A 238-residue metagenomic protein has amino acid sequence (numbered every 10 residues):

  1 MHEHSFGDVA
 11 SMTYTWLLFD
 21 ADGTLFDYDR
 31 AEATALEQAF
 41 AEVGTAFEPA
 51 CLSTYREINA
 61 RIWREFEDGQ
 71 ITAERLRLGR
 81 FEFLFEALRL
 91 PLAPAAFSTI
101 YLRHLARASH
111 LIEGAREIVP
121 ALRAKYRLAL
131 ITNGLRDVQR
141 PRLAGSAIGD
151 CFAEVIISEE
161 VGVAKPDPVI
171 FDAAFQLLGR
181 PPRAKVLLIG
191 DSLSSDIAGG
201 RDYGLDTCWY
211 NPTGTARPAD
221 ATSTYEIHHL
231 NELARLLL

Functional and structural regions predicted by a protein language model:
H2-L17, R30, A41, P120 (+2 more regions): Asp-based, Mg2+/Mn2+-dependent phosphohydrolase catalytic module
M12-A21, L25-E113: N-terminal helical cap/lid subdomain that shapes the substrate entry/recognition surface in HAD-like hydrolases
G114-K125: Catalytic-core regions built around general acid/base machinery
K125-Y126, G204: Glycine-centered short loops/turns at secondary-structure junctions
